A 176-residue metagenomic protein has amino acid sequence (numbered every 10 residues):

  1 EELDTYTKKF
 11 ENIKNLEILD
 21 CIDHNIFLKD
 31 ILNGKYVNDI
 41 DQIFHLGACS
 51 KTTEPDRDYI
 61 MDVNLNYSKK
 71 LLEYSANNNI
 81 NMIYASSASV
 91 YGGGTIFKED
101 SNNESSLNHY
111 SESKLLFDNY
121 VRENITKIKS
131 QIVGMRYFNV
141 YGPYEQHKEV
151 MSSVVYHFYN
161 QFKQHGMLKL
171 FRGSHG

Functional and structural regions predicted by a protein language model:
E1-T5: Conserved glycine-rich Rossmann-like NAD(P)H-binding loop of the short-chain dehydrogenase/reductase
T7-N12: Acidic helix N-cap motif at the loop->helix transition within catalytic regions of sugar-transfer enzymes
N15-I18, H24-N25, K29-V63: NAD(P)H-binding glycine-rich loop region in Rossmannoid oxidoreductase-like domains and their noncatalytic homologs
I43-G47, M82-A88, M135-Y137: SDR active-site strand-loop-helix element
C49-K51, S87-I96, F138-Y141: Active-site segment of SDR-like NAD(P)-dependent oxidoreductases
D62, N66-K70, N77, S89-G134 (+2 more regions): Catalytic helix-loop patch of NAD(P)-dependent Rossmann-fold dehydrogenases
N119-G176: NAD(P)-dependent short-chain dehydrogenase/reductase
